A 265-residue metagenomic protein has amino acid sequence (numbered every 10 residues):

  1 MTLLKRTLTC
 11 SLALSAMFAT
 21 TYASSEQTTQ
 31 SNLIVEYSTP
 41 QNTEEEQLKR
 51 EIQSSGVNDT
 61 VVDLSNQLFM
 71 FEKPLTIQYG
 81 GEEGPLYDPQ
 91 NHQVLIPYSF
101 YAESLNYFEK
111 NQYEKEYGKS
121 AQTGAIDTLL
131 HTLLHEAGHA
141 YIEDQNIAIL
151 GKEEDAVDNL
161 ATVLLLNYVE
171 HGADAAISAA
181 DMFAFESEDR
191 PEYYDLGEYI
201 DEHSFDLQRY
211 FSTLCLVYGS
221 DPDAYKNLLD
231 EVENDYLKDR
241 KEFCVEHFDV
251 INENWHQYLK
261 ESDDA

Functional and structural regions predicted by a protein language model:
M1-C10: Bacterial N-terminal signal peptides that target proteins for export
F18-T21: N-terminal signal peptide c-region/cleavage motif recognized by signal peptidases
S24-E46: Non-catalytic architectural context of zinc metalloproteases
Q27-I34, L196-A265: Pan-zinc metallopeptidase signature
Q41-E51, D144-L160: Active-site metal-coordination segments of metallo-dependent hydrolases
E51-Q112, E116, Q122-D127: Auxiliary, metal-adjacent structural segments of Zn-dependent hydrolase domains
I96, H131-D144, D158, T162: Active-site recognition of the HExxH zinc-binding catalytic motif
K152-R190: Post-HExxH zinc-binding segment in Zn-dependent metallohydrolases
